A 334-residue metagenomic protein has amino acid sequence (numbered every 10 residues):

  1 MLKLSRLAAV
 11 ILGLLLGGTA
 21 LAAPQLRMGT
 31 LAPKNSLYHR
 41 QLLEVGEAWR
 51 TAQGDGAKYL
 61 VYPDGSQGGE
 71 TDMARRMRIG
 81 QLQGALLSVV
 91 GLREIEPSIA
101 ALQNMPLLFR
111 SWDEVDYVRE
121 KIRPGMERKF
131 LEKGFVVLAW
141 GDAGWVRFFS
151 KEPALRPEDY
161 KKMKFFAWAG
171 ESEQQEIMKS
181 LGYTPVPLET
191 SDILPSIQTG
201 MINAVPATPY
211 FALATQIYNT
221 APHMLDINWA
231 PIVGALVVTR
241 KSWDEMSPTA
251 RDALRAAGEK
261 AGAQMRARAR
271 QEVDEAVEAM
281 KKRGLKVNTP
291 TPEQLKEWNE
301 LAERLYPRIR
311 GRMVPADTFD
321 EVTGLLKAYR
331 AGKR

Functional and structural regions predicted by a protein language model:
M1-R6: Positively charged n-region of N-terminal signal peptides that target proteins for export
L7-A8, F319: Short amphipathic alpha-helical segments that mediate assembly, nucleic-acid/protein binding, or membrane association
A8-T19: Bacterial N-terminal signal peptides
A23-E114, M126-R334: N-terminal secretory/targeting leader peptides
R123: N-terminal Rossmann-like or analogous alpha/beta NTP/dinucleotide-binding catalytic cores that position adenine
